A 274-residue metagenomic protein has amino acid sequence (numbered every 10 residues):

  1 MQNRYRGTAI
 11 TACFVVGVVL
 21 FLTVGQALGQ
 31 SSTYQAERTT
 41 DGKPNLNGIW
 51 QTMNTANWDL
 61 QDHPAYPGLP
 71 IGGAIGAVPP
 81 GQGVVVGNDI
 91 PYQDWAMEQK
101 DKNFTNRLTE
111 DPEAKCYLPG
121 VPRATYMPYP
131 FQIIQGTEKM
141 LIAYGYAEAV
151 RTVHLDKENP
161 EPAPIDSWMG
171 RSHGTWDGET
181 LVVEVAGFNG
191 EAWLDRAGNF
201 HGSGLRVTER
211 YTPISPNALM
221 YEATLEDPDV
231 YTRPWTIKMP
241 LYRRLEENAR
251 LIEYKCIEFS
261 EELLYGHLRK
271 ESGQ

Functional and structural regions predicted by a protein language model:
Q2-Q274: PEST-like low-complexity, intrinsically disordered acidic/proline/serine-rich tracts that flank trafficking/processing
